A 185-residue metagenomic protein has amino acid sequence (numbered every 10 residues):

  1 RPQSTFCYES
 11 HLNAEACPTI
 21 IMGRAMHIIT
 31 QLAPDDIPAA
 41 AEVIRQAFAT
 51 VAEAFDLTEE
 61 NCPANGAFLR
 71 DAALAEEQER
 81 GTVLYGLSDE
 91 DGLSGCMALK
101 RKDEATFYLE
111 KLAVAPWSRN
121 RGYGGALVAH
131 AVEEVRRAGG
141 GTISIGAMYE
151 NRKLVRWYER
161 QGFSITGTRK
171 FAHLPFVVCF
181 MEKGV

Functional and structural regions predicted by a protein language model:
Y8, L12-N13, P18-P38: Conserved N-terminal entry element of GNAT/NAT acetyltransferase domains
Q31-W117, G125-H130, E134, R169-H173 (+1 more regions): Acetyl-CoA-dependent GNAT
G92, A115-A129, A138, Y149-R156 (+1 more regions): Conserved glycine-rich acetyl-CoA-binding loop
V135-G146: Conserved GNAT acetyl-CoA-binding A-motif
S144-M148, V155, E159-R160, S164-F180: Conserved catalytic-core motifs of GNAT/GCN5-like acyltransferases
